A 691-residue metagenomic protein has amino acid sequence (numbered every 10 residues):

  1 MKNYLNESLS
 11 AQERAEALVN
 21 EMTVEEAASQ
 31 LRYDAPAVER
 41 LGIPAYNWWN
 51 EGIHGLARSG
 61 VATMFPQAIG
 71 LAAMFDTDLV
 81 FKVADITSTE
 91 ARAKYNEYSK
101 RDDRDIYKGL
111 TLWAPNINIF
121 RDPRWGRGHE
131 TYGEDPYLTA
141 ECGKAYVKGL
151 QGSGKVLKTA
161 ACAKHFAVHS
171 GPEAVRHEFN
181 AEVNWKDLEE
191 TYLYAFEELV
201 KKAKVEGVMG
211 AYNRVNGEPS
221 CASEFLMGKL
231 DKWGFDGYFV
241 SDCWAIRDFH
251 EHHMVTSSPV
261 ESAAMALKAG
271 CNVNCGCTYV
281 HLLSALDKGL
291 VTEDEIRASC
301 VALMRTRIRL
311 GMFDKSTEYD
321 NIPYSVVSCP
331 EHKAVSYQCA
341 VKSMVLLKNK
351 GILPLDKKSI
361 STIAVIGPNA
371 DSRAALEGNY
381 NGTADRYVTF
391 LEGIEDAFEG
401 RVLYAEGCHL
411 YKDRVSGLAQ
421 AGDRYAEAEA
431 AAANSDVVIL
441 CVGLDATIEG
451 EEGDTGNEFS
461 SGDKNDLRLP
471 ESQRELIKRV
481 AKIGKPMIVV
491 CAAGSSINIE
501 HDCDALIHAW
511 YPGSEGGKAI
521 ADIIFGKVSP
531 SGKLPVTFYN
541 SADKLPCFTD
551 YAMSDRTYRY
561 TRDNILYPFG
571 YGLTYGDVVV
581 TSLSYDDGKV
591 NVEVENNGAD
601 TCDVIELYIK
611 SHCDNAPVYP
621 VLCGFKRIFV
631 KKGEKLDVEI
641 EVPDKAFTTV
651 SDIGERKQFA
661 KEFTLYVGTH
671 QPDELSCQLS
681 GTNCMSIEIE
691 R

Functional and structural regions predicted by a protein language model:
M1-D673, E690-R691: Glycoside hydrolase catalytic-domain context in secreted enzymes
L675-R691: Short beta-strand elements
